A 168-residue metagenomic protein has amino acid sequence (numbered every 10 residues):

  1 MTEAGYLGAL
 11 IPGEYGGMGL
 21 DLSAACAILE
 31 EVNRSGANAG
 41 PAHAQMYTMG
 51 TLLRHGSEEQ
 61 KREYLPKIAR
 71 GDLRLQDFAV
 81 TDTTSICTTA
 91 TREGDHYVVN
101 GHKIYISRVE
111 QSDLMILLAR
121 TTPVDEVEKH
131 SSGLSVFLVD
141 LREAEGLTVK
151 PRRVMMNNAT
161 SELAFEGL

Functional and structural regions predicted by a protein language model:
E3-L73, R108-L114: Internal helix-loop-helix
G5, I28-N33, L118-T121, L138-A144 (+1 more regions): Short Ser/Thr-interspersed hydrophobic loop/turn segments at strand-loop and sheet-helix junctions that line or gate
A42, V80-T81, Y105-R108, V127-E128 (+1 more regions): Short Gly/Pro-enriched turn/cap motifs at secondary-structure boundaries
G56-E63, G94-N100, V136-A144, E162-L168: Long, well-ordered alpha-helical segments
G71-A79, L118: A short, Trp-centered hydrophobic/proline-enriched beta-strand micro-motif
S85-C87, R142-L168: Flexible, small-/acidic-enriched active-site or ligand-binding loops
A90-T91: A structural signal for short hydrophobic beta-strand segments in well-ordered beta-sheet cores
D95-H96, N100-G146: A short core secondary-structure module
